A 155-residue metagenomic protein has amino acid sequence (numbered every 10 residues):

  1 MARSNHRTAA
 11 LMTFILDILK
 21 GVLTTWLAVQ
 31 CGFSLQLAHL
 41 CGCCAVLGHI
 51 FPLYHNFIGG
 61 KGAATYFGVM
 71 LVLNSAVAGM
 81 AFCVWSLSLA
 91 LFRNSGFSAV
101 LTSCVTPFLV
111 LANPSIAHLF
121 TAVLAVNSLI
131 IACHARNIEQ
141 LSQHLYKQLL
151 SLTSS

Functional and structural regions predicted by a protein language model:
M1-L19, F51-A63, A90-V100, C133-S155: Interhelical loop and helix-boundary elements at the membrane-water interface of polytopic inner-membrane proteins
A2-N5, A28-C31, G48, G62-F92 (+1 more regions): Interfacial segments of multi-pass membrane proteins
T8-L53, A76, W85-S86, A90: Nucleotide and nucleotide-moiety/phosphate-recognizing core
T13-F14, G42, F82, A99 (+2 more regions): Residue-level recognition of transmembrane alpha-helices in multi-pass small-molecule transporters/permeases
W26, S103, N127, N137-Q140: Alpha-helical scaffold segments in soluble metabolic enzymes
Q36-H39, I58-G59, A76-A81, N94 (+1 more regions): Short, structured loop/turn "capping" segments at alpha-beta junctions
A45-H49, L89, V123-C133: Alpha-helical transmembrane segments of multi-pass membrane proteins
S95-S103, P114-V126: Loop-to-transmembrane alpha-helix initiation sites
